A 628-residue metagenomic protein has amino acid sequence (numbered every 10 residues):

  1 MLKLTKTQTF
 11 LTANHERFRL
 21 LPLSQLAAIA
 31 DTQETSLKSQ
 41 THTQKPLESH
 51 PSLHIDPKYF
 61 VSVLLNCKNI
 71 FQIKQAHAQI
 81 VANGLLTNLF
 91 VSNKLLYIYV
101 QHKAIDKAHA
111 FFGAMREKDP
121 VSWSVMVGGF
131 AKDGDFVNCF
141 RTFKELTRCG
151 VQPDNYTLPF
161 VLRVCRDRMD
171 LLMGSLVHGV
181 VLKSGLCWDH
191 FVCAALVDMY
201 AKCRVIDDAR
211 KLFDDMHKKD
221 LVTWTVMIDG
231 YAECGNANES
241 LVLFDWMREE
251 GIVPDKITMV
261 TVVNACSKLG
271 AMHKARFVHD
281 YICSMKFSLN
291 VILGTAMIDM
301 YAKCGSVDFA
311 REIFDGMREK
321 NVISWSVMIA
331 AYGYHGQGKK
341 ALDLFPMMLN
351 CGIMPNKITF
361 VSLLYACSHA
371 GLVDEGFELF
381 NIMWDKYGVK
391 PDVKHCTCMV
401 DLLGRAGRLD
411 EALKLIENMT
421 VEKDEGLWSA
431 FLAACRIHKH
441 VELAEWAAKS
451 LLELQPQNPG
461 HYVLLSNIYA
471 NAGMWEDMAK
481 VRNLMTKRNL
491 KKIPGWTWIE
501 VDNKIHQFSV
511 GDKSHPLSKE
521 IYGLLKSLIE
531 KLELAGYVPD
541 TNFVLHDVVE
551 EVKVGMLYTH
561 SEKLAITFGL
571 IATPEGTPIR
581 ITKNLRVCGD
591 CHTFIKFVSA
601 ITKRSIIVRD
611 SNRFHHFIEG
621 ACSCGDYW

Functional and structural regions predicted by a protein language model:
M1-D119, V125-D133, V137-D220, D229-W628: Terminal (and in a subset, N-terminal) low-complexity or junction segments at the ends of helical repeat RNA-binding
V226: Short glycine- and Lys/Arg-enriched binding-loop motifs that mark or flank ligand-binding interfaces
